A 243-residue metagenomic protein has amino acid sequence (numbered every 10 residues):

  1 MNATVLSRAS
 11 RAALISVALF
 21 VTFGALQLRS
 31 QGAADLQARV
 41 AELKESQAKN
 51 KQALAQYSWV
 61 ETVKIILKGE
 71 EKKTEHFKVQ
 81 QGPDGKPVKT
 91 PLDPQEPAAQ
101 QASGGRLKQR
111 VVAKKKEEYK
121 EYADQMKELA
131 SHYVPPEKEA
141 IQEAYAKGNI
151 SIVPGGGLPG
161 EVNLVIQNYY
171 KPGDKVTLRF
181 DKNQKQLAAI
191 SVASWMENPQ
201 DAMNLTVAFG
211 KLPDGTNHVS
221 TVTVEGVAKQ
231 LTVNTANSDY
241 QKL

Functional and structural regions predicted by a protein language model:
N2-V17: Bacterial N-terminal signal peptides that target proteins for export
F23-S30: Sec/Tat signal peptide C-region and signal peptidase I cleavage site
Q31-K175, N183-Q186, M196-M203, G226-L243: Structured extracytoplasmic
I190, S220-V222: Beta-strand-dense domains in secreted/periplasmic systems and polymorphic toxin scaffolds
T206-G210: Feature captures outer-membrane beta-barrel proteins of Gram-negative bacteria and organelles
D214-N217, L231-T232: Loop-rich catalytic cores of soluble enzymes, especially ATP-dependent carboxylate-amine ligases and other
